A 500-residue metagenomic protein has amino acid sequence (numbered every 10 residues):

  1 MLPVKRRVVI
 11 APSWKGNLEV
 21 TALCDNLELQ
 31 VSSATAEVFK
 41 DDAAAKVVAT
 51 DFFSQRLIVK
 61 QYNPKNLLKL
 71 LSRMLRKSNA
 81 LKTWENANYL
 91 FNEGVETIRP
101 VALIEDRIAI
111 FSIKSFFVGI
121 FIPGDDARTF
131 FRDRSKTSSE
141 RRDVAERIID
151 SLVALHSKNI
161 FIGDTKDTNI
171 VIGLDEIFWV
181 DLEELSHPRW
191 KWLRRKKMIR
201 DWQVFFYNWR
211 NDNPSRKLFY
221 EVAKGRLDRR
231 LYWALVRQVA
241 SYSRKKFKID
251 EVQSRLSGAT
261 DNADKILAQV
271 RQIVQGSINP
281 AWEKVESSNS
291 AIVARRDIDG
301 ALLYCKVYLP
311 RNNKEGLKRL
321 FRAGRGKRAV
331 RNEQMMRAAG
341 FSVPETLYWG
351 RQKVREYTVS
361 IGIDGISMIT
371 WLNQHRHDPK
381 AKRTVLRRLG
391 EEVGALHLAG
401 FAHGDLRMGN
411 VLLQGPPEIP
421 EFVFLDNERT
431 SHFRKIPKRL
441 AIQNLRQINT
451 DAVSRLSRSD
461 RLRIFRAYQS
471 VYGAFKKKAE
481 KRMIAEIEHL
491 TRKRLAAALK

Functional and structural regions predicted by a protein language model:
M1-A36, D228-E283, R494: Juxta-kinase regulatory segment immediately upstream of eukaryotic protein kinase catalytic domains
D25-R128, D150-K158, I162, A268-I369 (+4 more regions): Conserved ATP-binding subdomain of kinase catalytic cores across diverse folds
R107, L174, G350, L413-G415: Short, low-complexity Ser/Thr-rich regulatory SLiMs
S115-I120, E176-L182, Y357-G362, P420-D426: A short beta-strand motif that forms the metal-chelation/ATP-contact edge of phosphoryl-transfer active sites
A127-T137, M368-D378: AlphaC helix of the protein kinase catalytic domain
T165-I172, L406-L413: Hydrophobic residue at the +6 position relative to the catalytic HRD Asp in the kinase catalytic loop
F178-A240, P420-L490, L495: C-lobe/activation-segment region of protein kinase-like
